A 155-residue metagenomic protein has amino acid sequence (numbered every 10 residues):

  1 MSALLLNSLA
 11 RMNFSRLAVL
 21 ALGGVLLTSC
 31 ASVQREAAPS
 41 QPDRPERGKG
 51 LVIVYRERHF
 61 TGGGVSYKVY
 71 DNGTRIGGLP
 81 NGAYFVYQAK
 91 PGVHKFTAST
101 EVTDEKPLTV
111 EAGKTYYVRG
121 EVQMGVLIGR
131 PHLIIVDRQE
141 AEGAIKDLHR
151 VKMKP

Functional and structural regions predicted by a protein language model:
M1-C30: Sec-dependent bacterial lipoprotein signal peptides
S2, C30-P155: Short loop/turn and low-complexity linker motifs enriched in small/turn-promoting residues
